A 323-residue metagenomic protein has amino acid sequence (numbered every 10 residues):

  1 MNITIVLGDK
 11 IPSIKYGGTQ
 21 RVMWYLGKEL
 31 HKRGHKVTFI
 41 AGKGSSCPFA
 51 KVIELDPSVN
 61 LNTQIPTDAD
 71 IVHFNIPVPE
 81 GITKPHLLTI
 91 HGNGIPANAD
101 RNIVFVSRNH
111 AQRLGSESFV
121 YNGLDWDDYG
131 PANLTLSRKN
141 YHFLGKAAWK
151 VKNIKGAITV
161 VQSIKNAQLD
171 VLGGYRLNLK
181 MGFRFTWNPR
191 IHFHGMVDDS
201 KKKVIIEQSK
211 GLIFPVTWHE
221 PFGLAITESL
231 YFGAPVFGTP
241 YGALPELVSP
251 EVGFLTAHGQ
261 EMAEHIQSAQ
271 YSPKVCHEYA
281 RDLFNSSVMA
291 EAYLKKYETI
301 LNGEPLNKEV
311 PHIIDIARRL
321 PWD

Functional and structural regions predicted by a protein language model:
I14, Q20, A148-K152, T217-L224 (+1 more regions): Nucleotide-sugar-dependent
V59, E264-D323: A charged, aromatic-enriched C-terminal amphipathic alpha-helix characteristic of glycosyltransferases across folds
E117-L124, D128-L172: Conserved donor-binding/catalytic core segment of Leloir-type glycosyltransferases
M181-S200: Nucleotide-activated donor-binding/catalytic signature segment of Leloir-type glycosyltransferases, i.e., the conserved
K203, I226-Y231, P245-E246: Short alpha-helical segment that forms part of, or immediately flanks, the ligand-binding pocket in carbohydrate-active
E220-G223, L230, P240: Short glycine/acidic-rich beta->alpha loop that forms part of the nucleotide-sugar donor binding site in diverse
A234-G238: Short hydrophobic beta-strand element within catalytic cores of glycosyltransferases and related nucleotide-activated
L247-Q260, I266-Q270: Conserved acidic donor-binding segment of nucleotide-sugar-dependent glycosyltransferases
